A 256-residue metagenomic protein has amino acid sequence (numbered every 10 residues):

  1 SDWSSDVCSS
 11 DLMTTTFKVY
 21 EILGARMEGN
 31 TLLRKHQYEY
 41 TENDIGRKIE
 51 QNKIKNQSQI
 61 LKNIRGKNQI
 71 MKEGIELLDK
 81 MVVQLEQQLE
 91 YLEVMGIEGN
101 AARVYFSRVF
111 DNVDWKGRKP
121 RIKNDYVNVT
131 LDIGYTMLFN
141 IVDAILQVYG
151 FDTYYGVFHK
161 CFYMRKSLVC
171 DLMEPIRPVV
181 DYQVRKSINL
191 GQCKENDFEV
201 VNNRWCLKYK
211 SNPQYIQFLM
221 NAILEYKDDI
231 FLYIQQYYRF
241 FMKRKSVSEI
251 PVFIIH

Functional and structural regions predicted by a protein language model:
D2-W3, V7-S9: Short, small-residue-biased leader/transition segments that mark boundaries at the very start of proteins
S10-Y20: Conserved beta-strand -> loop -> alpha-helix junction used to position metal-binding or nucleic-acid-contacting
I22, R26-H256: Active-site helix-to-loop segments that bind/position phosphate- or nucleotide-bearing substrates and donors across
